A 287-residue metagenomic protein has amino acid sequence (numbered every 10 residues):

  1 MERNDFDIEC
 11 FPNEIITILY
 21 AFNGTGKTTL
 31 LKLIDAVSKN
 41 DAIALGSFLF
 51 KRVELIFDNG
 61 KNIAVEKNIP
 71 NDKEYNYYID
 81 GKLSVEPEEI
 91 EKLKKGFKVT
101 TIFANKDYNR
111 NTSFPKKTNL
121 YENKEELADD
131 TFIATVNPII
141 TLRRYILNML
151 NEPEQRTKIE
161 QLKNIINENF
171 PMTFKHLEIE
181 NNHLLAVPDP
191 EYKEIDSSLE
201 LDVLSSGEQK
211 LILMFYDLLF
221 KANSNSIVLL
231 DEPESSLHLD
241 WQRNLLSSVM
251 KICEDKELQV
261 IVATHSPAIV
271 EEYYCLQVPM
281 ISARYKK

Functional and structural regions predicted by a protein language model:
M1-N68, L184-K287: Switch/communication elements of ASCE P-loop NTPase nucleotide-binding domains
N40-E208, L219: Phosphate-coordinating catalytic segments in nucleotide- and nucleic-acid-processing enzymes
